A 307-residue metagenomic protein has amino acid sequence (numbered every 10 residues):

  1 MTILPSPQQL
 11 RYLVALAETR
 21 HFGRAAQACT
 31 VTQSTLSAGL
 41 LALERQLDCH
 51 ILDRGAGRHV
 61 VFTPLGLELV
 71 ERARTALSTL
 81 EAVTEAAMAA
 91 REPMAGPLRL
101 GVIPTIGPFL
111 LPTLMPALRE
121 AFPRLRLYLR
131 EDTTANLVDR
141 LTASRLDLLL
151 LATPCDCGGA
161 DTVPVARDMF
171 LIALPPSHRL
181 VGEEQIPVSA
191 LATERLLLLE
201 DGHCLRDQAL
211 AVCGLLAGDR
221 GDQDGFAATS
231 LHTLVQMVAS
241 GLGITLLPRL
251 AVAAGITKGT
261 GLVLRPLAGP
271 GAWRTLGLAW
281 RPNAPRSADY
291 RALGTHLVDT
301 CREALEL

Functional and structural regions predicted by a protein language model:
M1-T35, G39, L67-L69, L80 (+1 more regions): N-terminal short secondary-structure element
E44-P64: A short LG(V/I)-centered, amphipathic sequence patch enriched for acidic residue(s) preceding the LG motif
Q46-L47, L69-R91, L297: Alpha-helical linker/hinge and terminal dimerization helices associated with HTH transcriptional regulators
A95-G158, D219, A228-L231: Central regulatory/effector-binding core of bacterial HTH transcription factors
L110, P176, L242, L262-L307: A late-sequence structural motif
T133-L146, L151-A152, G202-V263: Hydrophobic hinge/microswitch elements
C157-P164, D168, E183, A190 (+1 more regions): Beta-alpha-beta core module
R195-A217, R286-H296, C301-L307: Secondary-structure junction motif
